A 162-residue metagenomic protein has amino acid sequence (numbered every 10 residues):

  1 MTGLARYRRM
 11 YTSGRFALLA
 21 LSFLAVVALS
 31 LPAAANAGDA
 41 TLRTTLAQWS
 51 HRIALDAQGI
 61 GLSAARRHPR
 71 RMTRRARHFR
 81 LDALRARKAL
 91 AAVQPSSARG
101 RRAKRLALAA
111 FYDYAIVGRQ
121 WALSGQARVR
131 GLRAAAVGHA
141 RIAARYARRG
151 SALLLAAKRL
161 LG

Functional and structural regions predicted by a protein language model:
M1-S13: N-terminal secretory signal peptides that target proteins for export/translocation
R6, S22-F23, W49: Generic short amphipathic/hydrophobic targeting helices enriched at N-termini, encompassing Sec-type signal peptides
Y11-G14, A20, R133: Intrinsically disordered, low-complexity segments enriched in polar/charged small residues
F16, P32, A92-S96: Proline-rich low-complexity regions
A17-S30: Bacterial N-terminal signal peptides
V27-L42: C-terminal region of N-terminal signal peptides and the immediate post-cleavage residues of exported proteins
D39-L123, R128, L132-G162: Alpha-helical segments in soluble extracytoplasmic regions
